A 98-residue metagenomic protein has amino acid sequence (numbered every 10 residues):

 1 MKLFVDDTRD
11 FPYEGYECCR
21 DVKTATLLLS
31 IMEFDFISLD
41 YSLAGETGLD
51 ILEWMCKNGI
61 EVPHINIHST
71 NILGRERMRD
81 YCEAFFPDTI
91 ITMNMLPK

Functional and structural regions predicted by a protein language model:
M1-K98: Catalytic phosphate/metal-binding cores of nucleic-acid and nucleotide-processing enzymes, i.e., regions that mediate
